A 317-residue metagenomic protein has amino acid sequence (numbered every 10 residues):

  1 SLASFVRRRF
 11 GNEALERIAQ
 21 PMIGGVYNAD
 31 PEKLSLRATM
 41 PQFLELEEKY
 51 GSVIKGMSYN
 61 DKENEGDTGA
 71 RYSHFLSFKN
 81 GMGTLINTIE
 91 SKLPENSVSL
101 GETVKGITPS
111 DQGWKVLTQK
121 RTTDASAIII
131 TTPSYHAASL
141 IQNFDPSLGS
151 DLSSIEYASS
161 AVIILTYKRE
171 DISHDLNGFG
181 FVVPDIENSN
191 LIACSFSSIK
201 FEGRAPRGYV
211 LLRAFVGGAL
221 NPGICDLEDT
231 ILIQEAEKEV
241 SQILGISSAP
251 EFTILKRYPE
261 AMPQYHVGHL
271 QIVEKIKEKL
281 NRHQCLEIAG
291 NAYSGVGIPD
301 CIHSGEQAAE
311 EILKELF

Functional and structural regions predicted by a protein language model:
S1-G106: Active-site/ligand-binding neighborhood in enzyme catalytic cores
N12-A19, G149-S153, G245-T253: Short, surface-exposed acidic
F78, E156, S294: Nucleotide-sugar-dependent glycosyltransferase donor-binding/catalytic pocket residues
F78, L100-T103, P133, I254 (+1 more regions): A secondary-structure boundary/capping signal
E95, A125-S126, H283: Active-site acidic short loop of glycosyltransferases
L100-D226, T230, E237-I243: Mid-domain catalytic core of redox enzymes that form a hydrophobic substrate pocket/lid adjacent to a catalytic redox
L176-G178, A193-F317: Conserved flavin/dinucleotide-binding core of flavoenzymes
